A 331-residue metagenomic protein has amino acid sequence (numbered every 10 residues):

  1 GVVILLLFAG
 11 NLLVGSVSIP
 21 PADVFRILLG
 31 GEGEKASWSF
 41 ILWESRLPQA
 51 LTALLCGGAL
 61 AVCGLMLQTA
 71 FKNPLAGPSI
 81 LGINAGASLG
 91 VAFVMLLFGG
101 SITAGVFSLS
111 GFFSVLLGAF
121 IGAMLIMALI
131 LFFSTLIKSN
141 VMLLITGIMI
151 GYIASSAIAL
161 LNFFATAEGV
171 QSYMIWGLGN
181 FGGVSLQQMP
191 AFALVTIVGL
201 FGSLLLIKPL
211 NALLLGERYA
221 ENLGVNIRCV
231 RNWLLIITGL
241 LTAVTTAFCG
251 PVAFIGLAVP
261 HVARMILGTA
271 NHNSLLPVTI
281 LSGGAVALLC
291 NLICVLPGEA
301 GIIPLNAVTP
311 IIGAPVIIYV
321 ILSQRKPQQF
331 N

Functional and structural regions predicted by a protein language model:
G1-N331: Alpha-helical transmembrane segments in inner-membrane proteins
